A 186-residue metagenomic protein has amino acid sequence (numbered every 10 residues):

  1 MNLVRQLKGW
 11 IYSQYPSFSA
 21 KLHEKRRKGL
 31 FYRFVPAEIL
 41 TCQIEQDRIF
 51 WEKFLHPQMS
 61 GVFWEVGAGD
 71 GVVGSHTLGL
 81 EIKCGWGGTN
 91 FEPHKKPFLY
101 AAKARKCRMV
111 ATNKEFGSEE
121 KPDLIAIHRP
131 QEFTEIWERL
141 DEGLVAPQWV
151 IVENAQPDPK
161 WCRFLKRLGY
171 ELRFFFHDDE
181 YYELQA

Functional and structural regions predicted by a protein language model:
M1, S13-P16, G29, K106 (+3 more regions): Short, flexible coil/linker elements and helix-boundary hinge sites characteristic of intrinsically disordered
M1-C42: Membrane-proximal basic amphipathic "stem/tether" segments
V4, Q43-D47, V73, H94 (+3 more regions): A structural signal for well-ordered alpha-helical scaffolds and beta->alpha junctions
E38-G117: SAM cofactor-binding core of SAM-dependent methyltransferases, primarily the Rossmann-like beta-alpha-beta module
L78-G79, C84-G87, R105-C107, E120-I125 (+1 more regions): Conserved acidic-Pro-Pro-aromatic motif
